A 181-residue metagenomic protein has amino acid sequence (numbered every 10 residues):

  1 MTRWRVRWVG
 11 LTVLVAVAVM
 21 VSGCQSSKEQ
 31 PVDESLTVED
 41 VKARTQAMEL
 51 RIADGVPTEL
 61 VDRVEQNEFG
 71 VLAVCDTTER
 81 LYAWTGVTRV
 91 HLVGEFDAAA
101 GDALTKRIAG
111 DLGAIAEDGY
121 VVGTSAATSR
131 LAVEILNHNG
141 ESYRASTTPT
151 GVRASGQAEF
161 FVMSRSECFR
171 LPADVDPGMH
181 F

Functional and structural regions predicted by a protein language model:
M1-T12: Bacterial N-terminal signal peptides that target proteins for export
V19-G23: C-terminal motif of bacterial Sec signal peptides marking the signal peptidase cleavage site
Q25-K28: Bacterial signal peptide processing site
K42-D54, N137-F181: Extracellularly exposed regions in secreted/surface proteins, prominently low-complexity, repeat-rich
A43-T88: Compositionally biased P/S/T/G-rich terminal and signal peptide-adjacent segments that lie outside catalytic cores
V71-L72, V121-Y143, T147-P149: Ser/Thr-rich, low-complexity intrinsically disordered terminal regions
W84-L131: Long, charged/polar, surface-exposed segments that mediate recognition or autoinhibition
